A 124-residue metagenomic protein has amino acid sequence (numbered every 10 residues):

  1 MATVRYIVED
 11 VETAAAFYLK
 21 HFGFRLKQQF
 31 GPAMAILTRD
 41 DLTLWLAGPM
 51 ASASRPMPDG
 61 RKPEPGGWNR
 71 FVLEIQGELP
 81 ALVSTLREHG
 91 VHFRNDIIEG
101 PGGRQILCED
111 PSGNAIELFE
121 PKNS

Functional and structural regions predicted by a protein language model:
M1-T3, R25-E74, A81-E109, E120-S124: Vicinal oxygen chelate
I7: Catalytic core of Fe(II)/2-oxoglutarate
D10, I75-E78: Acidic/polar helix N-cap motif
A14, Y18-L19, L86, G113: Conserved active-site tyrosine of GNAT-family acetyltransferases
A115-L118: Short glycine-/small-residue motifs
